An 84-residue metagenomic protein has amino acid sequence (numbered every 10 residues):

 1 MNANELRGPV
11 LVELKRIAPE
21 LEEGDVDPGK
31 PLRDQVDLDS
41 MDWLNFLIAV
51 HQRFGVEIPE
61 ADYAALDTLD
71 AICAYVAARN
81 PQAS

Functional and structural regions predicted by a protein language model:
N2-L38, D42-I48, Q52-S84: Phosphopantetheine-dependent thiolation modules in NRPS/PKS and related acyl-activating systems
